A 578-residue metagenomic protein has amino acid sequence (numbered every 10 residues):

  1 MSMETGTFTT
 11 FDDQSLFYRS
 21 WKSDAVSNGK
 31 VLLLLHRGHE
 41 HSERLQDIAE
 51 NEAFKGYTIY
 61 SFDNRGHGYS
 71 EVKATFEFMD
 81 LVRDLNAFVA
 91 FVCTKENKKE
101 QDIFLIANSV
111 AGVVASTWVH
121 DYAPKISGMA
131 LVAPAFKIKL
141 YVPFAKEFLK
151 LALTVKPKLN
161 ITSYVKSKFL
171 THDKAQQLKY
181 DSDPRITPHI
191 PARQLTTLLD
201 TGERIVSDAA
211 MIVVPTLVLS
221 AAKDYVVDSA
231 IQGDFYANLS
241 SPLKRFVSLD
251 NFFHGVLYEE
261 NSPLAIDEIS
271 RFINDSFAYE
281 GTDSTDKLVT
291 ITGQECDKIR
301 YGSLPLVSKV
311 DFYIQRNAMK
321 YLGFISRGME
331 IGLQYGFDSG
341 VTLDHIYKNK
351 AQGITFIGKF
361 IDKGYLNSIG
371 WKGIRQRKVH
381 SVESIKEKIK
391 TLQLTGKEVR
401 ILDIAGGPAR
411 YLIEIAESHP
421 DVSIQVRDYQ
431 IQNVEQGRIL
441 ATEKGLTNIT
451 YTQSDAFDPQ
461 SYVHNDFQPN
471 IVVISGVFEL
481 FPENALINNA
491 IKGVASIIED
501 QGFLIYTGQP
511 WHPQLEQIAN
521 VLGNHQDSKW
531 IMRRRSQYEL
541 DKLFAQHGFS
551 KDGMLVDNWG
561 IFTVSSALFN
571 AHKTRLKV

Functional and structural regions predicted by a protein language model:
H39-S42, G68-K99: Catalytic nucleophile-loop/oxyanion-hole region of alpha/beta-hydrolase and closely related hydrolase-like folds
A49-E71: Conserved alpha/beta-hydrolase
I212, V218-S220: Short beta-strand/loop motif that positions the catalytic acidic residue of the alpha/beta-hydrolase fold
V247-C296: Catalytic active-site module of serine/aspartate enzymes centered on a nucleophile-bearing elbow/loop
V310-L392: Conserved Class I S-adenosyl-L-methionine-dependent methyltransferase catalytic core
P408-P420: Conserved SAM-binding loop of SAM-dependent methyltransferases across substrates and taxa, primarily the Class I
N488-D500: A short glycine-rich, Lys/Arg-flanked "PGG" loop and its adjoining helix->strand segment in the class I
Q501-G508: Conserved beta-strand signature within the Rossmann-like core of class I S-adenosyl-L-methionine
